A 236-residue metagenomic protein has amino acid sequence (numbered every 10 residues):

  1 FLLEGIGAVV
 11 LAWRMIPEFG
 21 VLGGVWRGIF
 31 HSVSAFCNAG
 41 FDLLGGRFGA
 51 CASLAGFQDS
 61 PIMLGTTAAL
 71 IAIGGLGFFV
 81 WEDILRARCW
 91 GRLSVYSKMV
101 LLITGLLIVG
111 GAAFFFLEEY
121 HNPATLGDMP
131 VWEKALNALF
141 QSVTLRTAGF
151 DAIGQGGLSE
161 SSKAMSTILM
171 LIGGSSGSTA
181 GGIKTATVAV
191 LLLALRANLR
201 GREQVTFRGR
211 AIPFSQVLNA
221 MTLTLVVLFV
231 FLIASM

Functional and structural regions predicted by a protein language model:
F1-M236: Membrane-proximal intracellular helices of multi-pass ion channels
